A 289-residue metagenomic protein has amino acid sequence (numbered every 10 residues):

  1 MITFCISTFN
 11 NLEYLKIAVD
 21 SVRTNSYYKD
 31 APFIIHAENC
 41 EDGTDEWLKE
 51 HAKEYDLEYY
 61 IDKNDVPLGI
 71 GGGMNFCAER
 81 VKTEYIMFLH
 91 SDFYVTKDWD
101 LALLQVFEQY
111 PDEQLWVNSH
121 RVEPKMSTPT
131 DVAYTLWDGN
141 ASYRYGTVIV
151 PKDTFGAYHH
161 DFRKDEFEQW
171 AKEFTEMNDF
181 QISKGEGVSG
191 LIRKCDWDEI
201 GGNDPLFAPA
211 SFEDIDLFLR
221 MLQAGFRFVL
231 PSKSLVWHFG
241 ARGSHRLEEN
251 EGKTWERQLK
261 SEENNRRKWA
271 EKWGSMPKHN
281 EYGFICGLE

Functional and structural regions predicted by a protein language model:
D20-D30: Short, acidic, metal-binding catalytic loop of nucleotide-sugar glycosyltransferases
A37-W47: A conserved acidic beta->alpha catalytic loop
N64-V81: Glycine-rich, basic loop-to-helix element that forms the pyrophosphate-binding segment of sugar-nucleotide handling
I86: Short aromatic/hydrophobic "clamp" motif used to bind/position activated sugar donors
Y94, D98-Y158: Conserved donor NDP-sugar-binding/catalytic core segment of glycosyltransferases
V122-P124, A208, L230-K253: Active-site donor/metal-binding and catalytic loop motifs of nucleotide-sugar-dependent glycosylation enzymes
V150-I192: A recurrent flexible, glycine/aromatic-enriched loop bordering the glycosyltransferase active site that acts as
S183-G201, L206-L235: A short, conserved alpha-helix in the catalytic core of glycosyltransferases
